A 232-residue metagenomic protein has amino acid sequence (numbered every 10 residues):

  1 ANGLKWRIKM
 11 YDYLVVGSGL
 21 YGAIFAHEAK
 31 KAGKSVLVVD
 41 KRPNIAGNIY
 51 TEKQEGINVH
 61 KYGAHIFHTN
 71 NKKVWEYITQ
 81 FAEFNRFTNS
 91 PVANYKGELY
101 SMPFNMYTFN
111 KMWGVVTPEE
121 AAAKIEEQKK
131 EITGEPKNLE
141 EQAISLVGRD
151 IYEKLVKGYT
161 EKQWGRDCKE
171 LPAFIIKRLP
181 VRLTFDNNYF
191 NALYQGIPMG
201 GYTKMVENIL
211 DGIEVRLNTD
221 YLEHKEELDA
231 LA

Functional and structural regions predicted by a protein language model:
A1-K9: Short, Lys/Arg-enriched N-terminal segments with co-localized hydrophobic residues within the first ~10-30 amino acids
Y11-V38: N-terminal Rossmann-like FAD-binding beta1-loop-alpha1 element of flavoenzymes
K30-E55: Glycine-rich FAD pyrophosphate-binding loop
S35, N58, E83, E214-R216: Conserved beta-strand segments of alpha/beta enzyme cores
E52-Y77: N-terminal glycine-rich dinucleotide-binding loop that anchors FAD/FMN and/or NAD(P) in oxidoreductases
H68-K72, E76-Q80, T203-I213: N-terminal Rossmann-like dinucleotide/flavin-binding domain of flavoprotein oxidoreductases that bind FAD/FMN
V74-K96, I151-K154: A short alpha-helix-loop-beta-strand transition element characteristic of N-terminal alpha/beta dinucleotide-binding
A93-Y100, M106-L231: Active-site/ligand-binding neighborhood in enzyme catalytic cores
